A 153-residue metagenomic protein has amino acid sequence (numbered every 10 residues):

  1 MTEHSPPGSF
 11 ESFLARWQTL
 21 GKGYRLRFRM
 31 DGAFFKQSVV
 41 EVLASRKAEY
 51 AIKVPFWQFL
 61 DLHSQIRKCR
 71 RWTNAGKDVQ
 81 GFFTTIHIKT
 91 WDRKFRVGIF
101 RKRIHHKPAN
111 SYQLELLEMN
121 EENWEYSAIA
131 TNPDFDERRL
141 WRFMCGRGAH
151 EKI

Functional and structural regions predicted by a protein language model:
M1-L26, E41, N110-L117: Conserved, well-structured functional cores that handle cations and Mg-NTP chemistry
L14-G21, K47, R70, P133: Structural signal for hydrophobic packing residues in well-ordered secondary-structure cores of soluble enzyme domains
R25-R29, E49-A51: Structural preference for beta-strand elements that scaffold enzyme active sites
F28-K36, F56-F59: Acidic, metal-coordinating catalytic cores used for nucleic-acid/nucleotide bond scission and strand-transfer chemistry
V40-E49: Short, surface-exposed basic-aromatic patches at helix termini and helix-loop junctions that form
E49-I153: An anionic, glycine-rich sequence signature occurring as long contiguous blocks
